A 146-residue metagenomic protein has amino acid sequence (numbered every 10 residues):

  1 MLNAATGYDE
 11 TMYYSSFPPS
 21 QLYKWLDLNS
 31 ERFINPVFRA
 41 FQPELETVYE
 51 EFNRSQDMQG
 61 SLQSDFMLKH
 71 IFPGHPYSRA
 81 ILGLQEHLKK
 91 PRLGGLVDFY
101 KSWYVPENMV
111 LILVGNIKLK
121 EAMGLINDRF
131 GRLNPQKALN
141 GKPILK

Functional and structural regions predicted by a protein language model:
M1-N140: Charge-rich, well-structured scaffold segments of protease-associated domains
N140-K146: Short, intrinsically disordered, charge-balanced linker/junction segments flanking boundaries in proteins
